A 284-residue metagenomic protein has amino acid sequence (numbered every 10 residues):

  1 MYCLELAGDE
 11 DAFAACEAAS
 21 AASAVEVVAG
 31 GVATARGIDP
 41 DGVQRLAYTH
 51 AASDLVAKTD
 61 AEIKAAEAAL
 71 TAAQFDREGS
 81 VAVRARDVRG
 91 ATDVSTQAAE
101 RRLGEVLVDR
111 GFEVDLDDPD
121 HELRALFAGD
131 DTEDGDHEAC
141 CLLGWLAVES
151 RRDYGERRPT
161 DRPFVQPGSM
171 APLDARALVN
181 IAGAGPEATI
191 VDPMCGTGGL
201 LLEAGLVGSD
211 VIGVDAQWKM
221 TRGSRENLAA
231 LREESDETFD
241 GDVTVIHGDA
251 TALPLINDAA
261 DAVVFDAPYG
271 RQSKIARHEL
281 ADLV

Functional and structural regions predicted by a protein language model:
Y2-R110, D115-D118: Non-catalytic nucleic-acid substrate-recognition regions in nucleic-acid-modifying enzymes
F112-L126, I190-M194: Short, surface-exposed recognition loops or helix-turn segments adjacent to catalytic cores
H121-V148: C-terminal edge-of-domain segments
C141-M170: Class I SAM-dependent transferase core
V165, M170, D174-A252, A262: Conserved S-adenosyl-L-methionine
V245-V284: S-adenosylmethionine
